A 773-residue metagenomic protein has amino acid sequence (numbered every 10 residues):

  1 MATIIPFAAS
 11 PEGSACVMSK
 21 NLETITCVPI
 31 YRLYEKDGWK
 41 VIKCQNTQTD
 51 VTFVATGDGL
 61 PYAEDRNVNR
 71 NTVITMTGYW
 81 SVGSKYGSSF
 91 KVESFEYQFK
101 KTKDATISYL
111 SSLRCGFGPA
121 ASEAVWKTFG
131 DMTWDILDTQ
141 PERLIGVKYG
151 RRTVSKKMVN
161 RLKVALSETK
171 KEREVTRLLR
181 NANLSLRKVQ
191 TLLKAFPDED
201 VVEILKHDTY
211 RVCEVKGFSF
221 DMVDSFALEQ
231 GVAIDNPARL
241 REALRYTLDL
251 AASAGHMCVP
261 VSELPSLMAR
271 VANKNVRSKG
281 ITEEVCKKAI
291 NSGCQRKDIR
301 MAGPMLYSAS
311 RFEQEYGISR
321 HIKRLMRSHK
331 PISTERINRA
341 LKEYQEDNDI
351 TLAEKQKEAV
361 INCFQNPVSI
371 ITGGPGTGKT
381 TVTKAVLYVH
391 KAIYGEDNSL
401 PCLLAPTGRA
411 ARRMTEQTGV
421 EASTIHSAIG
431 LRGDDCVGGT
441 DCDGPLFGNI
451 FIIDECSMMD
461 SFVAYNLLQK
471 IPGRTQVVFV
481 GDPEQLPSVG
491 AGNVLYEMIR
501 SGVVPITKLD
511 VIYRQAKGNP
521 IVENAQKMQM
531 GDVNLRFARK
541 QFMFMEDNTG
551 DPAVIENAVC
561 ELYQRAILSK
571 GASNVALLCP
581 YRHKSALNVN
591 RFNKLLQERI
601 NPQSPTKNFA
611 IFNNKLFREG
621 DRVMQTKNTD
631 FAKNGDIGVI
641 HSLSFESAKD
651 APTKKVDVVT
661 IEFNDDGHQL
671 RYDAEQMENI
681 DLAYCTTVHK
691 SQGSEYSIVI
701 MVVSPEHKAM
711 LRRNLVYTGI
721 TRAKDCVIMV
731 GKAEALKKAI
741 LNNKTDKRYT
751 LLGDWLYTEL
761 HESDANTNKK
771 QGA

Functional and structural regions predicted by a protein language model:
I4-F7, G13-I332, A773: Accessory, non-ATPase domains that flank or precede helicase/AAA+ motor cores in DNA-metabolism machines
V54-E64, P605-N613, L682-V688: Short alpha-helix capping/helix-loop boundary micro-motifs
N71-V73, G620, G635: Loop/turn positions that initiate beta-strands
N160, M301-G374, L387-H390: Pre-Walker A segment
C258, K357-V360, F364-A538: ASCE P-loop NTPase helicase motor core
P483-D630, H641, A651, E759: Conserved helicase motor core of P-loop NTPases
M530, D636-A773: C-terminal accessory regions
